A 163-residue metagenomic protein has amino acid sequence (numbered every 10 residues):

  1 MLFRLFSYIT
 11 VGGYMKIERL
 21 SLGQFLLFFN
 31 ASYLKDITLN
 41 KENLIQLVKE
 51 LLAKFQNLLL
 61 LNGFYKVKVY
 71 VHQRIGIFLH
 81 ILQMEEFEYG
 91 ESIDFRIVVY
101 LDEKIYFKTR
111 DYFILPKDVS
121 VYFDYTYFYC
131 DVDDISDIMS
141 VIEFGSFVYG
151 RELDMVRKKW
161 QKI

Functional and structural regions predicted by a protein language model:
M1-Y14: Short, Lys/Arg-enriched N-terminal segments with co-localized hydrophobic residues within the first ~10-30 amino acids
R4-L5, N30-S32, K41, I45 (+3 more regions): General structural signal for secondary-structure boundaries
R4-S7, R96, D124: Compositionally biased, low-structure terminal segments
G12-D36, L44-I45, K49-L52: Amphipathic alpha-helical packing elements
E18, S32, Y65, D118-F123: General detector of folded, globular domains
N43-V67, V71-T109: Charged surface patches that recognize polyanionic ligands
V67-Y89, R110-I114, S120-I163: Intrinsically disordered, low-complexity regulatory regions in eukaryotic proteins
